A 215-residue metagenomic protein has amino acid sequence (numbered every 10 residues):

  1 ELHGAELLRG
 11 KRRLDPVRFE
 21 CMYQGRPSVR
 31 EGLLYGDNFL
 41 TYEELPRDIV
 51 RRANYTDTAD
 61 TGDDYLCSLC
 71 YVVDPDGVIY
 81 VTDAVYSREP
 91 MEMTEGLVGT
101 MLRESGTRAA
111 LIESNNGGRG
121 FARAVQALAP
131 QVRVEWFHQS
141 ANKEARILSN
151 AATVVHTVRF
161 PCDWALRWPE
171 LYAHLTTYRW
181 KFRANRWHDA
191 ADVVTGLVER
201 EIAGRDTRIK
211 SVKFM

Functional and structural regions predicted by a protein language model:
E1-L7, P16-E20, Y65, V78 (+4 more regions): Alpha-helix initiation and N-capping motif
E1-T56: ATPase catalytic-site recognition across NTP-hydrolyzing enzymes
E20-R26, L33-F39, E113, C162-L166 (+2 more regions): Short coil/turn segments at secondary-structure boundaries
R26, R30, L34, L69 (+1 more regions): Mg2+-dependent endonuclease catalytic cores in nucleic-acid-processing enzymes, primarily RNase H-like
P46-V73: Gly/Thr-rich phosphate-binding beta-strand-loop-beta motif of the actin/hexokinase/Hsp70
G62, G118, G204: Glycine-rich nucleotide phosphate-binding loop and flanking beta-alpha elements of Rossmann-like dinucleotide-binding
A84, L197-M215: Acidic two-metal-ion nuclease catalytic site recognized across multiple nuclease folds, prominently DnaQ/RNase D-T
H174-E199: Charged alpha-helix within mobile-element recombinases
